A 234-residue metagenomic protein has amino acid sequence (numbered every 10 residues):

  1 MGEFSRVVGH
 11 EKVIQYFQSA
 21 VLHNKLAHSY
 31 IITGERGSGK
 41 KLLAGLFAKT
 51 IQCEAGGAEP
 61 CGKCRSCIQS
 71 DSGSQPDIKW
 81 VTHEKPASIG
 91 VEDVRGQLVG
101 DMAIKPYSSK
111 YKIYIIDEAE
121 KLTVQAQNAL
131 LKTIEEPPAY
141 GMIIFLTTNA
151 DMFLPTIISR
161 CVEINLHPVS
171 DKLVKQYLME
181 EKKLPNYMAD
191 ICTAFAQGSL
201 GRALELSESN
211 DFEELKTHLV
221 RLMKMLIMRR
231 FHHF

Functional and structural regions predicted by a protein language model:
M1-T50, Q69, A139-Y140, N149-F234: Charged, glycine-rich active-site and insertion segments that engage polyanionic ligands
G2-Q125: Clamp-loader machinery-focused feature within the broader ASCE/P-loop NTPase space
G100, K132, P155, S159: Conserved adenine-binding aromatic site and its adjacent loop/helix in ATP-hydrolyzing domains
E118, F145-A150: A short beta-strand-to-loop transition that corresponds to the Sensor-1 phosphate-sensing loop of AAA+ P-loop ATPases
N128-F145: Conserved catalytic/switch belt of AAA+ P-loop NTPases
